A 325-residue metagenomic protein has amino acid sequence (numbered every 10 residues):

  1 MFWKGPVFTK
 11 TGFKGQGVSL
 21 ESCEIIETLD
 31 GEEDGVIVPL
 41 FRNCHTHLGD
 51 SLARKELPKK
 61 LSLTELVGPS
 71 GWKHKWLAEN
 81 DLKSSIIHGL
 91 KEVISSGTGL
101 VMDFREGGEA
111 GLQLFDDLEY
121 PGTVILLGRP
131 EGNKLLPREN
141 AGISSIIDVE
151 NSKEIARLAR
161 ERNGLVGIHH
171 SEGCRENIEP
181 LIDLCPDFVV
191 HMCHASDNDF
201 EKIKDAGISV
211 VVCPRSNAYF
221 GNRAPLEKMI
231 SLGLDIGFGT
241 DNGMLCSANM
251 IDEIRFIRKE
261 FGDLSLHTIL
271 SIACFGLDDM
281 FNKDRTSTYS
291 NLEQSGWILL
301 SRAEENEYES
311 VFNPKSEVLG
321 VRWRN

Functional and structural regions predicted by a protein language model:
M1-G31, K283: N-terminal metal-binding scaffold of metallo-dependent hydrolase/deaminase domains
P6, S19, C23, D34 (+10 more regions): Divalent metal-coordination and catalytic microenvironments
P39-S51, L165-E172: Histidine-centered catalytic micro-motifs
D50-S84, C174-C185, S209, I257-L264: Active-site gating loops and adjacent loop-to-helix segments of metal-dependent hydrolytic enzymes
H74-N140, S144-R157: Active-site loop-helix segments enriched in His/Asp/Glu that coordinate and activate a nucleophilic water at divalent
S84-I86, L266-L277, Y289-E293: Short, well-structured alpha-helical segments that form the helix of a local strand-helix-strand
P130-M244, G262-D263: Active-site core of metal-dependent hydrolases
T288-N325: C-terminal cap of metal-dependent C-N hydrolases
